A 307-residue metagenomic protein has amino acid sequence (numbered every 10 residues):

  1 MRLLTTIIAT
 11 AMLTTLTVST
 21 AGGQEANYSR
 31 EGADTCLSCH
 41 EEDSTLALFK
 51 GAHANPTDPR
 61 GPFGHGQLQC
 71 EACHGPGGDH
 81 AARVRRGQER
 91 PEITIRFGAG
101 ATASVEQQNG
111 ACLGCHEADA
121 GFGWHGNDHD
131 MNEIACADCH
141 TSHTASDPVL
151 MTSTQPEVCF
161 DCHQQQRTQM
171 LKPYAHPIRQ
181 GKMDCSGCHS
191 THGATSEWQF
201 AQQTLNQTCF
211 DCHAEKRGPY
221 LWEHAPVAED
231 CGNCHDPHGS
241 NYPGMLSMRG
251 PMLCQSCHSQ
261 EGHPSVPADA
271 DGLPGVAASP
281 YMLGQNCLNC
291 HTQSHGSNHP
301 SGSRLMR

Functional and structural regions predicted by a protein language model:
T6-T17: Bacterial N-terminal signal peptides
T20-R307: Short sequence/structural segments immediately N-terminal
